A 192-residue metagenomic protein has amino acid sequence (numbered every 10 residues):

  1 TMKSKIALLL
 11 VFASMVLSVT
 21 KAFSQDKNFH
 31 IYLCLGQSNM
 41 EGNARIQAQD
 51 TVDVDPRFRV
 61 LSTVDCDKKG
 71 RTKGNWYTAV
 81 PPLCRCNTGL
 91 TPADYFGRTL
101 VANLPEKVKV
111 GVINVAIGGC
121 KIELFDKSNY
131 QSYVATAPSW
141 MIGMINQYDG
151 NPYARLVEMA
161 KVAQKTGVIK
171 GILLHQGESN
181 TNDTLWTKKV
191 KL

Functional and structural regions predicted by a protein language model:
T1-Q25: Bacterial Sec-dependent N-terminal signal peptides
Q25-L192: Cell-envelope and extracellular/periplasmic
